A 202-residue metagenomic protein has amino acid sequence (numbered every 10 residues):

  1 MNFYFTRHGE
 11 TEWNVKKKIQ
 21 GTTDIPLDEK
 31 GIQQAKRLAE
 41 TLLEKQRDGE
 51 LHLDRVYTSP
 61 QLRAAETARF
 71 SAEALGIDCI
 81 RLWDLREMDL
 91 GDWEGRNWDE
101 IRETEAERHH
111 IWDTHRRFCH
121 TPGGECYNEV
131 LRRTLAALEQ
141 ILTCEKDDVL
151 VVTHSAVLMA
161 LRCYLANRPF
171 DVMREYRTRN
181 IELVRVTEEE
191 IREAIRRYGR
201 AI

Functional and structural regions predicted by a protein language model:
M1-Y4, D54-R55: Extreme N-terminal starter segment of soluble prokaryotic enzymes
F3, I141, E145-A156: Generic beta-sheet signal
E10-I77: Active-site-proximal alpha-helix that buttresses catalytic centers in soluble enzyme cores
E12, R63-A65, E87-M88, V157-M159: Short, active-site-adjacent cap segments at secondary-structure transitions
T58-S59, R132, V152-T153: Short beta-strand scaffold positions
A74-R133, R179: Phosphate-handling substructures
S155-M159, E182, I195: GST superfamily/GST-like fold recognition
A166-A194: Domain-level recognition of soluble alpha/beta enzyme cores, biased toward histidine phosphatases/phosphomutases
